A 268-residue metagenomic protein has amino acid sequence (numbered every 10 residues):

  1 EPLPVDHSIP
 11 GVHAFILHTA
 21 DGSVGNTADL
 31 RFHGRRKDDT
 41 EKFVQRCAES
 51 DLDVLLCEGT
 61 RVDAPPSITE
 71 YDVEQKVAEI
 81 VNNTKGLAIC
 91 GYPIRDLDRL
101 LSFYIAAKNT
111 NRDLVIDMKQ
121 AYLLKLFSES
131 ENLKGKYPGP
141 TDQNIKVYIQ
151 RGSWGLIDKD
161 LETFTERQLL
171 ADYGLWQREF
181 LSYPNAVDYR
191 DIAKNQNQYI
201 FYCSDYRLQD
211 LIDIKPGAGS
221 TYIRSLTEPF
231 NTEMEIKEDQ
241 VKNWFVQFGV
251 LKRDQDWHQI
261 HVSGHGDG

Functional and structural regions predicted by a protein language model:
E1-D98, S102-N109, D113, E131-Y137: His/Asp/Glu-rich metal-coordinating catalytic cores of metallo-dependent phosphodiesterases/hydrolases acting on
S8, A28-L30, G59-T60, P93 (+4 more regions): Active-site metal-binding loops of divalent metal-dependent hydrolases
H33, A121-L124, N231: Short gly/pro/ser/thr-enriched loop/turn and capping motifs at secondary-structure boundaries
C47-S50, D213-G219, F245-F248: Short, conserved loop/helix-junction motifs that constitute active-site signature segments in enzyme catalytic cores
D53, Q198-Y199, S220: Conserved acidic residues
P66-D210, I214-P216: Hard-cation-handling environments
F230-E238: Glycine- and acidic-residue-enriched helix-capping/strand-helix junction motifs
E238-G268: Generic long, charged, amphipathic alpha-helical segments
